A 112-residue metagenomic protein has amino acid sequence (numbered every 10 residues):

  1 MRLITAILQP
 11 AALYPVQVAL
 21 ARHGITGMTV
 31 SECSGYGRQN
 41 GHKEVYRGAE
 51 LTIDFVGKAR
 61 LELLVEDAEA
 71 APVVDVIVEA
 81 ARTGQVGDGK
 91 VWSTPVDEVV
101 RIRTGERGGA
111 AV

Functional and structural regions predicted by a protein language model:
M1-V112: Positively charged, small/polar-rich N-terminal and surface patches that mediate targeting and assembly and bind
